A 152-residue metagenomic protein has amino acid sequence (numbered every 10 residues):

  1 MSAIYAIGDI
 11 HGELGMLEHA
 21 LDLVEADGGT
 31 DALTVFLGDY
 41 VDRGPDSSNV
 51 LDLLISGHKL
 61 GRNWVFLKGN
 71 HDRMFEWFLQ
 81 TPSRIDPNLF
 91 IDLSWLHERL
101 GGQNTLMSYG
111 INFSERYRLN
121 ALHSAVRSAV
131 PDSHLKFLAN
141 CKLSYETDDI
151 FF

Functional and structural regions predicted by a protein language model:
M1-L53: N-terminal active-site segment of His-dependent metallophosphoesterases
M1-Y5, E146-F151: Beta-strand-turn-beta hairpins that frame and shape the catalytic cleft of phosphate-ester-processing enzymes
A6-G8, F66, F152: Short hydrophobic beta-strand that contains or immediately precedes a catalytic carboxylate
G8, N104, A139-K142, D148-D149: Extended recognition/assembly regions associated with phosphoester-bond processing machinery
V24-T30, K59-G61, T147: Glycine-rich phosphate-binding loop signature in dinucleotide/nucleotide-binding domains
G44-N140: Active-site neighborhood of divalent metal-dependent phosphoester bond hydrolases
R73, F151-F152: Short, catalytically relevant binding-site loops at active-site mouths
